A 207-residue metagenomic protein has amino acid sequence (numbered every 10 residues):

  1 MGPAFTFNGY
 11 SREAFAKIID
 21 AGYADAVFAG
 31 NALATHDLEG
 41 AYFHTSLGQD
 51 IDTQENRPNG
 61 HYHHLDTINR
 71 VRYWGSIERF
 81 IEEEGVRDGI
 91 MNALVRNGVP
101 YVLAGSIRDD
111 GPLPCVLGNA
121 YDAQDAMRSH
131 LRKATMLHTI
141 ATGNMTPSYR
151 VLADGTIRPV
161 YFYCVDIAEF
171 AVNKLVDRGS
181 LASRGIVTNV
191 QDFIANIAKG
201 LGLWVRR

Functional and structural regions predicted by a protein language model:
M1, F7, V27-G30, Y101-G105 (+2 more regions): General beta-strand structural signal in soluble alpha/beta enzymes
M1-W74, V187: Metabolite-binding pocket within alpha/beta catalytic cores that recognizes anionic/polar moieties
I51, E55-V99, S106-R207: C-terminal functional extensions of proteins
